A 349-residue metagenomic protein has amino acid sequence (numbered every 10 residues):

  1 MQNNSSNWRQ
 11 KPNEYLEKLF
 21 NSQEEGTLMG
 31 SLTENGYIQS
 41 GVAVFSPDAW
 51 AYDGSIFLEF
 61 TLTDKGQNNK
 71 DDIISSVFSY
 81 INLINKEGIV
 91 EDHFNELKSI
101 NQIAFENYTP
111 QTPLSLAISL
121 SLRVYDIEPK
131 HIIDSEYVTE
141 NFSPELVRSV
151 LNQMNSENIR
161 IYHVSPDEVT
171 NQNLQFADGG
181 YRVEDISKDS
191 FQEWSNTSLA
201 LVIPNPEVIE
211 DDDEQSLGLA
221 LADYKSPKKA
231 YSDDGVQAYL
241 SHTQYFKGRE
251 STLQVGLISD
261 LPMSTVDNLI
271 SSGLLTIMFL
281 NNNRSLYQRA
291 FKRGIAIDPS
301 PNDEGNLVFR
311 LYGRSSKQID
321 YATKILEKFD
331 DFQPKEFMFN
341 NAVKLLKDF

Functional and structural regions predicted by a protein language model:
M1-F20, E24-G26: Extended catalytic-interface subdomain
M1-N3, M29-V147, R160-V164, K247-F349: M16 family metallopeptidases and their MPP-like homologs
K11, L174, A322: Short acidic, glycine/serine/threonine-rich loops at helix termini
K18, G30, L174-Q175, G179 (+1 more regions): Flexible, active-site-adjacent loop/turn segments at secondary-structure boundaries
D92-Q244: C-terminal regions of mature proteins
